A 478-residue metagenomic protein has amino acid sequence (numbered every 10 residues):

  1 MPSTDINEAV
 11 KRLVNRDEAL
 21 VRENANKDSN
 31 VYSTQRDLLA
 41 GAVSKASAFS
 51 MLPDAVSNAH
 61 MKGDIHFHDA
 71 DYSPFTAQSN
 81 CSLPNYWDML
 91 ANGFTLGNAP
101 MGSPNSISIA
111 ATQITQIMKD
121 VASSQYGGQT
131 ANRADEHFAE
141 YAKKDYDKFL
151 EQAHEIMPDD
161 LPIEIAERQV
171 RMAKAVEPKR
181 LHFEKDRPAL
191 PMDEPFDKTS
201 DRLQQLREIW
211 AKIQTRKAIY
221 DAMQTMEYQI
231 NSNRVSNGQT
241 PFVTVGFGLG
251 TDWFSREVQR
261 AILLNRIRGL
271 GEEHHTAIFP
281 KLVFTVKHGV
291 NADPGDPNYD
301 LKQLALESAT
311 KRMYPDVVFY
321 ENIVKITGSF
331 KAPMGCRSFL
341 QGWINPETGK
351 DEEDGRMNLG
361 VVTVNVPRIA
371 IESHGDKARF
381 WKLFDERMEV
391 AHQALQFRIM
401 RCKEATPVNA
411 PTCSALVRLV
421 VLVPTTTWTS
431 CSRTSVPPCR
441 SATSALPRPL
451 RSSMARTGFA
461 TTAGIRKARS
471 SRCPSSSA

Functional and structural regions predicted by a protein language model:
P2-V436, P449-A478: Conserved catalytic cores of very large enzyme subunits
V436-T443: Aromatic-lined, polymer-binding surfaces characteristic of secreted/periplasmic polysaccharide-degrading enzymes
